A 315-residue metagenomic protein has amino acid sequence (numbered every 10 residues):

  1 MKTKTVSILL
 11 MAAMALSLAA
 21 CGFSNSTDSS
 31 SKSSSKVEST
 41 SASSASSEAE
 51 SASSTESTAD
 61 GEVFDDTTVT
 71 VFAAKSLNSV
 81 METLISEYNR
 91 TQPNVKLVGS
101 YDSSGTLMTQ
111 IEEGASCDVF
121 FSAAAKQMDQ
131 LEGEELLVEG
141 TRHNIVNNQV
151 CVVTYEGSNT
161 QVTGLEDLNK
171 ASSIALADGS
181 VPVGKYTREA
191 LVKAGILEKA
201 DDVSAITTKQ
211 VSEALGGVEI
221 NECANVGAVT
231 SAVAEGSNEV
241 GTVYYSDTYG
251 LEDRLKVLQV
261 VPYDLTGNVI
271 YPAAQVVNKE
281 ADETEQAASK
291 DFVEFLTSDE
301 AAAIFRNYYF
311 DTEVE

Functional and structural regions predicted by a protein language model:
M1-A12: Positively charged n-region of N-terminal signal peptides that target proteins for export
S17-A20: C-terminal motif of bacterial Sec signal peptides marking the signal peptidase cleavage site
G22-E38, A42-S86, R90, G105 (+4 more regions): Exported/periplasmic ABC-transporter solute-binding proteins
Q92-G99: A generic structural motif
N94, S116-C117, N238: Short, high-confidence coil segments that cap the C-terminus of an alpha-helix and link into the following beta-strand
G99-T109, S116-E132: Ligand-binding clamshell of periplasmic/extracellular solute-binding protein-like
E135, E139-H143: Central helical "cap/lid" subdomain
